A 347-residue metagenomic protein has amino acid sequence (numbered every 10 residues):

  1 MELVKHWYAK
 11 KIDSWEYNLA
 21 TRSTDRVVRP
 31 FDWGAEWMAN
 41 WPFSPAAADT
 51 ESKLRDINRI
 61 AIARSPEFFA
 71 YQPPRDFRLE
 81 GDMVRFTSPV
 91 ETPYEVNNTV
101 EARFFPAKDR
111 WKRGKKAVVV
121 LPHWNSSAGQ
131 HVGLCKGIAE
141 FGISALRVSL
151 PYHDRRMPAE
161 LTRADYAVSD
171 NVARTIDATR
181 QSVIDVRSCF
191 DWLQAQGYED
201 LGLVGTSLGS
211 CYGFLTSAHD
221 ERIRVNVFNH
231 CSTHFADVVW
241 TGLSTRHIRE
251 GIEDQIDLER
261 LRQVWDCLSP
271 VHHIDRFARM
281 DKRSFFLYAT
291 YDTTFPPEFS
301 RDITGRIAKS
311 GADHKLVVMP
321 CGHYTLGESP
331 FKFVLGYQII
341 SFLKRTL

Functional and structural regions predicted by a protein language model:
M1-P89: N-terminal targeting or regulatory segments adjacent to alpha/beta-hydrolase or S9 domains
E95-K108: A short loop-to-beta-strand scaffold at the N-terminal edge of the catalytic core in hydrolase folds
E101, R113-H123: Short beta-strand element of the alpha/beta-hydrolase
V120-Q181: Cap/lid segment of the alpha/beta-hydrolase catalytic domain
Q194-S207: Alpha/beta-hydrolase fold nucleophile elbow
Y212-L261: Hydrolase active-site cap/lid region
T245-P296, G305: The feature captures the conserved acid-bearing segment of alpha/beta-hydrolase catalytic domains
R301-L347: C-terminal catalytic histidine-bearing segment of alpha/beta-hydrolase fold enzymes
